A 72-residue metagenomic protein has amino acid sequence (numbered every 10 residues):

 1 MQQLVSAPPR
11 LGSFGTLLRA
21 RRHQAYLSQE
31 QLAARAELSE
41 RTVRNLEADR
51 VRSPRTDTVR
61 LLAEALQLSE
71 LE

Functional and structural regions predicted by a protein language model:
M1-A25, E30: A short, Lys/Arg-rich alpha-helix, primarily the initiator
R10-F14, L38, D57: Alpha-helix N-cap/N′ positions at the starts of helices
H23, A34, E64: Alpha-helical residues within the helix-turn-helix
Y26-L46: Short alpha-helical DNA-recognition segment
E37, T56-E72: DNA major-groove recognition helix of helix-turn-helix/homeodomain DNA-binding modules
N45, D49, L61: Alpha-helical DNA-recognition elements
R50-R55: Short, solvent-exposed alpha-helical "recognition" segments
